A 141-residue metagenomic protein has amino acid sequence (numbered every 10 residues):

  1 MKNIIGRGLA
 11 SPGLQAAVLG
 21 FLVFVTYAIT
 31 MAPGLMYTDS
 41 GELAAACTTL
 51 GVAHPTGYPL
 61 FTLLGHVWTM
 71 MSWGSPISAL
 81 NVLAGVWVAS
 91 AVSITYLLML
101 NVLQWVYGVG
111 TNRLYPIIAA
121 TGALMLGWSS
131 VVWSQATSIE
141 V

Functional and structural regions predicted by a protein language model:
M1-T26, S93-I94, G108-T121: Start-transfer (signal-anchor) and selected internal transmembrane alpha helices of multi-pass inner/ER membrane
T26, M31, G65, T69 (+2 more regions): Membrane-water interface at transmembrane helix exits
M31-L43, A53-L64, S78: Extracytoplasmic catalytic/substrate-binding loops of multi-pass membrane glycan-assembly enzymes
P33, M71, S75, V102-G110 (+1 more regions): Membrane-interface elements of multi-pass transporters and channels
T38, V131-V141: Short acidic/glycine- and proline-prone juxtamembrane loop motifs at membrane-interface regions of multi-pass membrane
V82-G110, W128: Transmembrane-helix motifs of polytopic, lipid-linked glycan transferases
A119-S130: Short helix- or helix-capping micro-motifs that position conserved polar/aromatic residues at function-defining sites
